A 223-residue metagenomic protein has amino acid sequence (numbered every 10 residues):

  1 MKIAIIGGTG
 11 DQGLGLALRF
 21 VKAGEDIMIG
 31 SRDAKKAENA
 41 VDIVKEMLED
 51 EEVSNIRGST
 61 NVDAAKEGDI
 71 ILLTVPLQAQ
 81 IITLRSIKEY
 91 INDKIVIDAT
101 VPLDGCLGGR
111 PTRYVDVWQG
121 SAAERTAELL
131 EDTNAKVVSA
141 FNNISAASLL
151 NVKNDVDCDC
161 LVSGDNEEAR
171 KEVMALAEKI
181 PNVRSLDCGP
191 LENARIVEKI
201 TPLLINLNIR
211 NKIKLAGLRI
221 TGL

Functional and structural regions predicted by a protein language model:
M1-E46, K179: NAD(P)+-binding Rossmann beta1-loop-alpha1 motif at the extreme N-terminus of oxidoreductases
E38, E67, N92-D93, A135-V137: A glycine-biased structural micro-motif
M47-R57, T133-K136, V183: A short helix-to-beta-strand connector/capping loop
D50-I95, V101-G109: Rossmann-like NAD(P)-binding element
G58, I97-D98, K136-N142, S185-C188: General beta-strand structural signal in soluble alpha/beta enzymes
T100-A147, N151: Rossmann-fold NAD(P)-binding glycine/threonine-rich loop
C158-L223: Active-site-lining helix/loop region of Rossmann-like oxidoreductase modules
